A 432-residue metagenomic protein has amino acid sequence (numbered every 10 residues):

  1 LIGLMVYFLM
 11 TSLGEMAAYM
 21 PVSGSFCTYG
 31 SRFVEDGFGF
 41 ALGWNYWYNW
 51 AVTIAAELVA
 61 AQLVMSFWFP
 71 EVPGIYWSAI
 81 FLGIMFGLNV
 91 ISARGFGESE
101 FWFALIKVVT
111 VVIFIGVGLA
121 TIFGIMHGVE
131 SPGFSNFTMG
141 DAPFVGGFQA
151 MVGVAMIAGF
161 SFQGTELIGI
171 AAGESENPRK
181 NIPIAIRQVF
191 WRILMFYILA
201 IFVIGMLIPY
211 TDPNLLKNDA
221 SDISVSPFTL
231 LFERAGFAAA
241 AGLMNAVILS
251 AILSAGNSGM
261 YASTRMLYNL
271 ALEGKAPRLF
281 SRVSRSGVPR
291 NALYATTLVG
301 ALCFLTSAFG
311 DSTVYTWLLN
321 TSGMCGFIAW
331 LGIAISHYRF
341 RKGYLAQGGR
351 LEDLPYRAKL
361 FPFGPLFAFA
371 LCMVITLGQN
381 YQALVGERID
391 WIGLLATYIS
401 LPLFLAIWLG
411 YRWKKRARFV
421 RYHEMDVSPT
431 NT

Functional and structural regions predicted by a protein language model:
L1, A60-I75, R94-A104, L243-V247 (+2 more regions): Transmembrane helix-loop boundary segments of multi-pass membrane transporters
V6-V90, G95, L249-I252, G256-M266 (+2 more regions): Hydrophobic transmembrane alpha-helices that form the core helical bundles of multi-pass secondary transporters
C27-G37, L58-S78, T110, G169-R179 (+4 more regions): Helix-loop-helix connectors at the membrane interface of multi-pass transporters/channels
T28, E35, F67, V154 (+2 more regions): TM-loop-TM module centered on a large, flexible mid-protein loop between adjacent transmembrane helices in multi-pass
V72-P73, L105-G242: Helix-loop-helix junctions that connect adjacent transmembrane segments in multi-pass membrane transporters
I75-P132, Q163, I186-L194, L319-G332 (+3 more regions): Membrane-interface loop-to-helix entry segments
W102-F103, F280-G287, W330-A396, D426: C-terminal membrane-solvent junction of multi-pass transporters and transport-like membrane proteins
F419-T432: Non-transmembrane, juxtamembrane loop and terminal tail segments of multi-pass eukaryotic membrane proteins
